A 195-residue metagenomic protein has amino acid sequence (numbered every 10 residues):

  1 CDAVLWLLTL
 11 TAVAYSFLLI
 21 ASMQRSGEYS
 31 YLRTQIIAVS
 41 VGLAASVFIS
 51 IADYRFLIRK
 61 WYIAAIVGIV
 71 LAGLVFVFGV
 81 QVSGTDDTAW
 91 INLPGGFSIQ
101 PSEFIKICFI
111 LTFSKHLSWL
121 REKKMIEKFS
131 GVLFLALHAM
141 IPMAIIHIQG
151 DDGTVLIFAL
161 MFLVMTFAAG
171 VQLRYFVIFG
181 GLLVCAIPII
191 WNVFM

Functional and structural regions predicted by a protein language model:
C1-W6, L10, A169, V193: Short intrinsically disordered, low-complexity coil segments enriched in acidic
A3-L5, T11-A12, F17-G150: Membrane-helix boundary/helix-loop-helix interface segments in multi-pass membrane proteins
V41-A44, I63-V67, G131-I145, D152-M195: Hydrophobic alpha-helical segments of polytopic membrane proteins
